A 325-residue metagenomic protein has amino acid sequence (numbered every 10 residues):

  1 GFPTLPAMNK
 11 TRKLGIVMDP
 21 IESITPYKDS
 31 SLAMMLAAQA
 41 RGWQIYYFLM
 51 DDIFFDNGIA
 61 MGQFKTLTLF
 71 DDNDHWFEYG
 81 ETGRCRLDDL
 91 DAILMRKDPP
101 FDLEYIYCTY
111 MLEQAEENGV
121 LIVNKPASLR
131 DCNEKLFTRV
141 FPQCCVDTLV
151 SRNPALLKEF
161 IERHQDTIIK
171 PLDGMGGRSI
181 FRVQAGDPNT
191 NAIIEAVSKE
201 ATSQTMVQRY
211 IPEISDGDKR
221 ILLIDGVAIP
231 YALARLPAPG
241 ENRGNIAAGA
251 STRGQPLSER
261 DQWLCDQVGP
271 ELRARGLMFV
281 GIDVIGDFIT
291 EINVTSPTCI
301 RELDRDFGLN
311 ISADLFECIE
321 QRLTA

Functional and structural regions predicted by a protein language model:
T11, E22-V150: Conserved N-proximal alpha/beta basic substrate-recognition cap immediately N-terminal to, or forming the N-lobe
R12, M18, I24-Y27, P239-G240 (+1 more regions): ATP-dependent carboxylate activation and anion-phosphoryl transfer catalytic cores that bind Mg-ATP to form
I16, L94-M95, I169, Q208: Redox-cofactor binding/interface segments in oxidoreductases and associated redox assembly factors
P20, K97-P100, L172-G174, P297: Short glycine-rich anion-binding loops that position phosphate/pyrophosphate groups of nucleotides and phosphorylated
S30-S31, P154-A155, E162-D166, D173-L264 (+1 more regions): Phosphate-binding site of ATP-dependent enzymes
P126-R130, R235-P237, I285-F288: Short glycine-enriched loops at secondary-structure junctions
